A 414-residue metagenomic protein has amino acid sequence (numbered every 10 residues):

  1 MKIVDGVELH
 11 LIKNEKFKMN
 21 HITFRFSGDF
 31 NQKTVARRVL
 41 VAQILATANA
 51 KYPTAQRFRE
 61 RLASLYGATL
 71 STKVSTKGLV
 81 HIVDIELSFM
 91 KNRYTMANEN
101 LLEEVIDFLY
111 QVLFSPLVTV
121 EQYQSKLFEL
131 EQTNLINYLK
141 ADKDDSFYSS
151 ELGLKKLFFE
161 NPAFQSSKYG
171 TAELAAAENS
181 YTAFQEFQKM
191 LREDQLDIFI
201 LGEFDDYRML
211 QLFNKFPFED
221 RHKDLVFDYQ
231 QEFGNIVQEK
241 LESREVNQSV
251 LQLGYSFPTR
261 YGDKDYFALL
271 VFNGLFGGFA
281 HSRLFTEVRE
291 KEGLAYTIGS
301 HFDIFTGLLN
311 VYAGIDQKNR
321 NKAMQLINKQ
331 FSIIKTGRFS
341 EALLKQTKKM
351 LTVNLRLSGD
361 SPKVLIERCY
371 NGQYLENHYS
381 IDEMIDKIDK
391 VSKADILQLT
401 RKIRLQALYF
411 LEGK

Functional and structural regions predicted by a protein language model:
M1-A68, A97, T171, F184-E287 (+1 more regions): His/Glu-rich zincin catalytic helix
K18-F30, A36, Q56-Q111, Y148-G170 (+5 more regions): M16 family metallopeptidases and their MPP-like homologs
V41, V105-L113, M209-P217, F272 (+1 more regions): Short amphipathic C-terminal alpha-helix that caps PH/PH-like domains
A48-K51, R93-M96, S115-Q124: Short, polar/flexible loop-turn hinges at active-site or ligand-entry regions and domain interfaces
R59, S115-L139, V226-F233, I333-S358: Acidic/histidine-enriched alpha-helical segments
N137-A141, V237-V250, T352-P362: Short, low-order "capping/linker" segments at domain edges
A176-Q185: Active-site glycine-rich loop that binds ribose-phosphate moieties when present
